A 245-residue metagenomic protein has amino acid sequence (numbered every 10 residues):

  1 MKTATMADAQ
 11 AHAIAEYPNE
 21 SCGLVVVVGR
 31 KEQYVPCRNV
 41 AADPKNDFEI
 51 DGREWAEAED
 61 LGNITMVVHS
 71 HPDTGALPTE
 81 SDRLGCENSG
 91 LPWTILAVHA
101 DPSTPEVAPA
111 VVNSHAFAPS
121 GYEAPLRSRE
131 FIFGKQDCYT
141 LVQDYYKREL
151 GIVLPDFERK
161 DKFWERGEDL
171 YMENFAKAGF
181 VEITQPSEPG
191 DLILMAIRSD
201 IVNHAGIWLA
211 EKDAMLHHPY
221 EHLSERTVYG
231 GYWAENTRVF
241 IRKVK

Functional and structural regions predicted by a protein language model:
M1-M66, D73-P119: Conserved beta-strand-loop surface patch within small alpha/beta domains used for substrate/adaptor or ligand engagement
V68-S70, A196: Conserved residues at the C-terminal ends of beta-strands
I95-L96, H218, K243: Generic beta-sheet signal
L126-I132: Second-shell loop/turn segments in exported
I132-E149: Active-site nucleophilic cysteine motif
I152-F163: Short acidic alpha-helical/loop segments enriched in Asp/Glu that coordinate divalent cations
D161-S224, Y229-G230: ...with weaker cross-activation on analogous glycine-rich loops/strands in unrelated enzymes
T227-K245: Glycine- and charge-enriched low-complexity intrinsically disordered segments
